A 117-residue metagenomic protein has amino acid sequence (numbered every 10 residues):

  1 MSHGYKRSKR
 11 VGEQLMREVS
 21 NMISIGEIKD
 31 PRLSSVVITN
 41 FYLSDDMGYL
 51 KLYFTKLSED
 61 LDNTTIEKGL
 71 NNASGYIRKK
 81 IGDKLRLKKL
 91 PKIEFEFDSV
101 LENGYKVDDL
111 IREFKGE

Functional and structural regions predicted by a protein language model:
M1-L50, T55-E117: Charge-rich, low-complexity N-terminal segments
